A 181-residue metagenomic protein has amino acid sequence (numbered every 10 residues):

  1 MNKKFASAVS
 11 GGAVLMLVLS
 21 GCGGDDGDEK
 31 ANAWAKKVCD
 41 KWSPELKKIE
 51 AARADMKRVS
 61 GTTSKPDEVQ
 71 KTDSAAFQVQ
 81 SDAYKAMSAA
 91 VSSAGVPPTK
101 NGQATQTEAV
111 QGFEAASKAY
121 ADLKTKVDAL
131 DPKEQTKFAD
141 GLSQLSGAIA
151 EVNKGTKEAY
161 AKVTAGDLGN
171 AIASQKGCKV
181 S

Functional and structural regions predicted by a protein language model:
M1-S10: Bacterial N-terminal signal peptides that target proteins for export
A13-L15: N-terminal prepro-regions of secreted/extracellular proteins
V18-G21: C-terminal motif of bacterial Sec signal peptides marking the signal peptidase cleavage site
G24-Q78, G177-S181: Immediate post-signal-peptide N-terminus of mature secreted/exported proteins
D28-L46, K133-S181: Extracellularly exposed regions in secreted/surface proteins, prominently low-complexity, repeat-rich
K36-E50, S74-K85, T107-A121, A139-K154: Generic structural signal for well-ordered, non-transmembrane alpha-helical segments in soluble/cytosolic regions
R58, K65, S93, A129 (+3 more regions): Heptad-repeat coiled-coil alpha-helices
K85-V110, L123-E134: Short, solvent-exposed, charged loop/turn and helix-capping segments that join or cap alpha-helices on peripheral
